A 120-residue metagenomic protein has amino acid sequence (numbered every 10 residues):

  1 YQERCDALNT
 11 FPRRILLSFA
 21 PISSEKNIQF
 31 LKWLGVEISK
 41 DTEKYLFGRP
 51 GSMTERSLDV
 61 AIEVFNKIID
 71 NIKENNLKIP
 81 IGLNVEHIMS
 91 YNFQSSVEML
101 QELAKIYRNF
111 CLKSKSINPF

Functional and structural regions predicted by a protein language model:
Y1-E3: Hydrophobic, aromatic-enriched interface-forming segments
D6-N75, E86-N92, S96, L100-F120: Active-site pocket-lining/capping segments in soluble small-molecule metabolic enzymes
I79: Short acidic (Asp/Glu) and glycine-rich catalytic loops that position anionic groups and cofactors
